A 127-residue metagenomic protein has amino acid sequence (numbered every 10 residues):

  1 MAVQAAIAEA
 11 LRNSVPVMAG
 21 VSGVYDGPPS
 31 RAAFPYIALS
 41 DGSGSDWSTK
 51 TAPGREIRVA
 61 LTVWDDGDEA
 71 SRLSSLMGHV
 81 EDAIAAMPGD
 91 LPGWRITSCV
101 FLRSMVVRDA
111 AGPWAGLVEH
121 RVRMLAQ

Functional and structural regions predicted by a protein language model:
M1-T49, G78, D82, M87-R95: Small/polar-rich, solvent-exposed N-terminal microdomains that initiate assembly or binding
V17, D82-Q127: Acidic-leaning, charged glycine-interspersed low-complexity segments
S30, K50-A52, D109-A111: Sterically constrained small-residue positions within well-ordered secondary structures of folded domains
G44-W47, D66, V106-V107: Short beta-turn/strand-loop junction motif enriched in small, turn-promoting residues
P53, S75-G78: "Short basic amphipathic alpha-helical interaction patches in structured regions
P53-G67, W114-M124: Oligomerization/assembly interface segments of phage tail-like spikes and tubes
D68-S74: Short, conserved charged micro-motifs
